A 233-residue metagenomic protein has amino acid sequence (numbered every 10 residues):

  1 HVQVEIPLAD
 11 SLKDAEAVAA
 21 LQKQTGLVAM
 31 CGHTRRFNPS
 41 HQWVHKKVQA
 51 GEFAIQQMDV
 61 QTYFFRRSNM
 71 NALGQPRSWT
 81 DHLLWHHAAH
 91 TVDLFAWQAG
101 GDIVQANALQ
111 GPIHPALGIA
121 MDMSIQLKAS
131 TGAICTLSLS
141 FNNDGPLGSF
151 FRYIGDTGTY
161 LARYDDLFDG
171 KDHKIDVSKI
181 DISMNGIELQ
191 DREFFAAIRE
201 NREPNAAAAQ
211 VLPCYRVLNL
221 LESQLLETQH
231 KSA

Functional and structural regions predicted by a protein language model:
H1-H33: Beta-strand-loop-alpha-helix segment that lines the small-molecule cofactor/substrate pocket of alpha/beta enzymes
Q3, V28-M30, D59, T136 (+1 more regions): Structural detector of well-ordered beta-strand residues that form the stable sheet scaffold of enzyme domains
A19, Q24-L27, S130, F195-A233: C-terminal helix-rich "cap/oligomerization" subdomain common to oxidoreductases
L27-V28, R35-L109, H114-P115: Predominantly a Rossmann-like dinucleotide-binding segment in NAD(P)-dependent oxidoreductases
W79-W85, V177-N185: A short glycine-threonine-serine/GTX helix/turn-capping micro-motif
H86, H90-D166, R192-E203, N219: Contiguous beta-strand/loop segments that form the cofactor/metal-binding neighborhood of enzyme cores
A162, I180-R192, A206: Active-site loop of classical SDR/Rossmann-like NAD(P)-dependent oxidoreductases, centered on the catalytic Tyr-X3-Lys
